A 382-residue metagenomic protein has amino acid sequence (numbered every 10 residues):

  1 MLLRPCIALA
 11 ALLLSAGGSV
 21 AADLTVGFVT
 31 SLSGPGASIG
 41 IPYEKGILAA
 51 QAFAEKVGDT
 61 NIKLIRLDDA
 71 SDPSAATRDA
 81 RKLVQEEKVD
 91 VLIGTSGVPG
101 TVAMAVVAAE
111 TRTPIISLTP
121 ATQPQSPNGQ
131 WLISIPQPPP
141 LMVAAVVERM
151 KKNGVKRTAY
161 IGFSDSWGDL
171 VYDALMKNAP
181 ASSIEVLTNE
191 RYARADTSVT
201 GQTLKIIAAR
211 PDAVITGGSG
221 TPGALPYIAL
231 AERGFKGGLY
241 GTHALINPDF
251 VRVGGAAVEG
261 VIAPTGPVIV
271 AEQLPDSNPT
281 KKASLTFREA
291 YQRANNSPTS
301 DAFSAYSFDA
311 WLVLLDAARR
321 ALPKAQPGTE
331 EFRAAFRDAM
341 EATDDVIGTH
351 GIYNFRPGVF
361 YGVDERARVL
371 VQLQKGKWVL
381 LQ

Functional and structural regions predicted by a protein language model:
L2-A10, A21-Q382: Extracytosolic ligand-binding ectodomains
S15-G18: N-terminal signal peptide c-region/cleavage motif recognized by signal peptidases
